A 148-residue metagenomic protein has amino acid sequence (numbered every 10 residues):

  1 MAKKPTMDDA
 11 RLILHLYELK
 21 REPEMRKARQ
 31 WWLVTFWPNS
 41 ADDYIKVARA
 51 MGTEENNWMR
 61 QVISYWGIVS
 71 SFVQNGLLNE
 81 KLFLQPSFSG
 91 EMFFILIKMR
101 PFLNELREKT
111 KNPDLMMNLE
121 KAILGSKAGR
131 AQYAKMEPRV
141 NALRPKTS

Functional and structural regions predicted by a protein language model:
M1-S148: Acidic, Ser/Pro/Thr-rich low-complexity regulatory regions and the short amphipathic helical interaction modules they
